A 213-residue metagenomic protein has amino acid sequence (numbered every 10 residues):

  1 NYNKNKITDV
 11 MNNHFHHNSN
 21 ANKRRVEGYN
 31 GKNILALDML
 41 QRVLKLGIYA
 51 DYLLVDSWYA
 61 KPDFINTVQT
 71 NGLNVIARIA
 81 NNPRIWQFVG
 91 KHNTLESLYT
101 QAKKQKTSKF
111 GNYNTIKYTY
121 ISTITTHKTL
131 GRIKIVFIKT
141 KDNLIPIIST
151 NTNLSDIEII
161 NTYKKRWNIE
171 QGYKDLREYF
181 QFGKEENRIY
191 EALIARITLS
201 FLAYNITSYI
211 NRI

Functional and structural regions predicted by a protein language model:
Y2-I213: Single, function-defining residue in the core of a domain
